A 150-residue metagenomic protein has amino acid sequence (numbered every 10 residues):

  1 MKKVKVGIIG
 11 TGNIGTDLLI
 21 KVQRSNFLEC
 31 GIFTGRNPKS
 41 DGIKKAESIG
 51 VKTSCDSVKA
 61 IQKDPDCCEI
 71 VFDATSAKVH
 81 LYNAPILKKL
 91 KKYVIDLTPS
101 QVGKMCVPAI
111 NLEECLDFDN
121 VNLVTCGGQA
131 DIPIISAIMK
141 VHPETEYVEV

Functional and structural regions predicted by a protein language model:
K5-L18: Glycine-rich adenosine-cofactor-binding loop
S25-I49: NAD(P)-binding Rossmann-fold cofactor-contacting core
K52-A60: Short acidic-hydrophobic, aromatic-tinged amphipathic segments that line or gate anion-handling sites
D64-V71: Short acidic/histidine-rich motifs immediately flanking catalytic phosphotransfer sites in two-component signaling
V71-F72, I95: N-terminal Rossmann-like NAD(P) cofactor-binding module of classical short-chain dehydrogenase/reductase
K78-V121: Rossmann-fold NAD(P)-binding glycine/threonine-rich loop
N122-V150: Conserved anion/nucleotide-ligand pocket segment
